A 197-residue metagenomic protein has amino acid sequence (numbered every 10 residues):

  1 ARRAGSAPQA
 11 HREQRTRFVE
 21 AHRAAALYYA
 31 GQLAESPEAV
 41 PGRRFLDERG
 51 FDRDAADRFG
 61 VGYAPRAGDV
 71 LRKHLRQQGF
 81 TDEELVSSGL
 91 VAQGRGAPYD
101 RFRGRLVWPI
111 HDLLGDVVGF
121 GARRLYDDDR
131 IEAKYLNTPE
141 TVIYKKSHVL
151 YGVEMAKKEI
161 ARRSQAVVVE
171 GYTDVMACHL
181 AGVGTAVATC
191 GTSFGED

Functional and structural regions predicted by a protein language model:
A1: Conserved P-loop/Walker A NTP-binding site and adjacent catalytic elements of P-loop NTPases
A7-Y29, P65-D197: Phosphate-handling DNA/RNA-contact segment within nucleic-acid enzymes
E13-R15, E20-D57: Non-catalytic interaction/clamp surfaces of large macromolecular machines
R53-A67: N-terminal short leaders/motifs
